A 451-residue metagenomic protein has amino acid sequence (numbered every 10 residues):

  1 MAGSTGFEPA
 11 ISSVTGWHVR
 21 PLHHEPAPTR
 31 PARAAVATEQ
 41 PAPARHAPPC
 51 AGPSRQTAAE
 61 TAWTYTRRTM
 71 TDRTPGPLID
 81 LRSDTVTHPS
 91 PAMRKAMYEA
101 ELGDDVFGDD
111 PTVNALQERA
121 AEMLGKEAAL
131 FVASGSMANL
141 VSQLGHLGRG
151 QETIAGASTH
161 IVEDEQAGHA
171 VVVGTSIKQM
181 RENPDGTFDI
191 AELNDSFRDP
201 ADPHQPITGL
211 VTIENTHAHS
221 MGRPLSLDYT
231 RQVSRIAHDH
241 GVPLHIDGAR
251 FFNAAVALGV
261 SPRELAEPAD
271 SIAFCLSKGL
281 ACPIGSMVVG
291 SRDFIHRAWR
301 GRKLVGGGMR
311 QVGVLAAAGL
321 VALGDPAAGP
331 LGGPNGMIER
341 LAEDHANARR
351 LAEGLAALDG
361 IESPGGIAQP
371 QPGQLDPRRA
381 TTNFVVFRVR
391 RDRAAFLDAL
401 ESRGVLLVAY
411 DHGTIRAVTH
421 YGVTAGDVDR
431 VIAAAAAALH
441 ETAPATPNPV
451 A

Functional and structural regions predicted by a protein language model:
G3-G6, R20, A35, A62: Short, positively charged low-complexity motifs
S4, S12-S13, S54: Serine residues within intrinsically disordered or low-complexity segments
E8, E25, E39-Q40, E60 (+2 more regions): Intrinsically disordered, low-complexity polyampholyte segments enriched for Lys and acidic residues
A10, V14, R68-T69, G366: Residue-level detector of intrinsically disordered terminal segments
A27-W63: N-terminal, intrinsically disordered charge-dense segments
T71-R390, A394-R403, L407-V423, V431-L439 (+1 more regions): Conserved PLP-enzyme active-site core in the AAT-like
